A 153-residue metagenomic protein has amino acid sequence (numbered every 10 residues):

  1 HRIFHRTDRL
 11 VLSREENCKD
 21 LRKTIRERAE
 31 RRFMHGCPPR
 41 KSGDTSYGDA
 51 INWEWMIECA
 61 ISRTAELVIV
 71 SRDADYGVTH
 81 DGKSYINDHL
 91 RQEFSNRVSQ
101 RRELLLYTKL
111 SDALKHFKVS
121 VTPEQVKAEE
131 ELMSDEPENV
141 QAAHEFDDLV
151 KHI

Functional and structural regions predicted by a protein language model:
H1-L67, A74-H152: Active-site-proximal, substrate-binding regions of enzyme catalytic domains and RNA-binding/basic surfaces
